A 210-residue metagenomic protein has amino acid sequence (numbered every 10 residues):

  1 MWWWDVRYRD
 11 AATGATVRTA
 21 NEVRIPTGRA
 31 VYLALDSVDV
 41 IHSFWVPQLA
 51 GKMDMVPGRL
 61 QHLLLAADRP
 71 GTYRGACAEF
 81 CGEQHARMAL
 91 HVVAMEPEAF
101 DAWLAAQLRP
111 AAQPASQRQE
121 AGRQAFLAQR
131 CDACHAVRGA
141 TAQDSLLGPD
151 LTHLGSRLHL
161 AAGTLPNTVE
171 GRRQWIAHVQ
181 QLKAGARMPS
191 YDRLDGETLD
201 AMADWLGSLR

Functional and structural regions predicted by a protein language model:
M1-A133, R138-L146, G163-A177, S190-A201: Non-transmembrane, membrane-proximal soluble domains of secreted or membrane proteins
L151: "…together with the soluble PPM/PP2C metallo-phosphatase catalytic core" -> "…together with the soluble PPM/PP2C
L160-A161, Q181-A186: Substrate-binding/catalytic groove segments of enzymes that remodel or degrade extracellular structural polymers
L209-R210: Short, solvent-exposed mixed-charge patches
